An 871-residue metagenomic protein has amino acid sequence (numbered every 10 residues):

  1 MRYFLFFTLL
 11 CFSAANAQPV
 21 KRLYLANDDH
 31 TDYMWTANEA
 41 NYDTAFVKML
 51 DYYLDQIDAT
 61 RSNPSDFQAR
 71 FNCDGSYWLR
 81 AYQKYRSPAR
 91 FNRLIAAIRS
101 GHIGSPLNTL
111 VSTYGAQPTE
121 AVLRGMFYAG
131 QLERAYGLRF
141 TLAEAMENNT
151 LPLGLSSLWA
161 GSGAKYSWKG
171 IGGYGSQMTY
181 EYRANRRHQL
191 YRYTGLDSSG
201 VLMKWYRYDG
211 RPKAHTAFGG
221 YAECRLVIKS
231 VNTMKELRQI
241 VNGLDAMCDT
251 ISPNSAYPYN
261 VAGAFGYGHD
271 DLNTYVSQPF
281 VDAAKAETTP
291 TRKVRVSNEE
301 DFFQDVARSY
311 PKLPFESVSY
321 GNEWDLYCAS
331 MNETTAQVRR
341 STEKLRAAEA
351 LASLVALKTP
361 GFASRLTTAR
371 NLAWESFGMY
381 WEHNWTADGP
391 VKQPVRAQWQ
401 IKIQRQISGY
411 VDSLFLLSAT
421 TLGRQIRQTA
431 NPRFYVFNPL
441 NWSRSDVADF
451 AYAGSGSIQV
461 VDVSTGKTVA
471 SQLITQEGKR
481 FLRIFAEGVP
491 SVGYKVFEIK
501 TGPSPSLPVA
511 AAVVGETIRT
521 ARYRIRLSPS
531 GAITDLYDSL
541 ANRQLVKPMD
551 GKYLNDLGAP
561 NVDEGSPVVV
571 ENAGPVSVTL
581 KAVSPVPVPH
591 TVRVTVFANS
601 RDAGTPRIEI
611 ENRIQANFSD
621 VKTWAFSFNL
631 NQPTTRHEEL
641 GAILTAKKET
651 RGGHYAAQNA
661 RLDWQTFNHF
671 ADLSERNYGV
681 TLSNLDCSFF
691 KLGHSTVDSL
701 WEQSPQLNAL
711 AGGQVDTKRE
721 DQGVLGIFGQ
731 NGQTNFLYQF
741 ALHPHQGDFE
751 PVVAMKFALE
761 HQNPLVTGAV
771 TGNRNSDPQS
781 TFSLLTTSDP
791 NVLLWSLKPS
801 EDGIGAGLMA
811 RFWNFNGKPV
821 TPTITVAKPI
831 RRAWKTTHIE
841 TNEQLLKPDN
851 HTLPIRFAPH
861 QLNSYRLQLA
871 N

Functional and structural regions predicted by a protein language model:
Y3-F12: Sec-dependent N-terminal signal peptides
F7, L155-A160, G172, R187-Q189 (+3 more regions): C-terminal (or distal) subdomains of carbohydrate-active enzymes
S13-A17: Sec/Tat signal peptide C-region and signal peptidase I cleavage site
Q18-A116, E133-R134, G161, R192 (+2 more regions): N-terminal catalytic cores of secreted or lumenal carbohydrate-active enzymes
L25-H30, M34, N41, G200-R427 (+7 more regions): Catalytic grooves of carbohydrate-active enzymes
D29-V47, D74-Q83, L107-V122, L138-N149 (+5 more regions): The substrate-binding groove and active-site-proximal loops of carbohydrate-active enzymes, especially glycoside
P88-L107, S157-Q177, E181-S199: Acidic, His- and aromatic-enriched active-site or binding-groove loops in soluble protein domains that engage sugars
V122-G161, L244-A264: CE4/NodB-like, metal-dependent polysaccharide N-deacetylase domain that modifies extracellular/periplasmic N-acetylated
